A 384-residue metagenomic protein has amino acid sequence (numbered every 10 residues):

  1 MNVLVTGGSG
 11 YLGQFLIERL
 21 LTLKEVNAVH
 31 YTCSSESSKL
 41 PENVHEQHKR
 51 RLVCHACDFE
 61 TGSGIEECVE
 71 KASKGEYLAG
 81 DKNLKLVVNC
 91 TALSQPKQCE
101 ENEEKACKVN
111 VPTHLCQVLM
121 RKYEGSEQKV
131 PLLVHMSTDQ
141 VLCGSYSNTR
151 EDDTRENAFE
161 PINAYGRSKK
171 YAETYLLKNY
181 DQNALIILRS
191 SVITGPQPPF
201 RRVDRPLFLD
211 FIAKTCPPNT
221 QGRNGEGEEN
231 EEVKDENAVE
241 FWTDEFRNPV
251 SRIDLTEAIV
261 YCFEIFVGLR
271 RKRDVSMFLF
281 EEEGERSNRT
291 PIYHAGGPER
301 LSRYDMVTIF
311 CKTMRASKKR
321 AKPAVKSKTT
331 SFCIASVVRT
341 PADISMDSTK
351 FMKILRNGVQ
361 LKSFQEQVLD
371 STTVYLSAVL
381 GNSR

Functional and structural regions predicted by a protein language model:
V3-L23: N-terminal Rossmann NAD(P)H-binding glycine-rich loop of SDR-like oxidoreductase domains
S38-K39, L301-R303, A324-K350, F364-Q365: Active-site loop of classical SDR/Rossmann-like NAD(P)-dependent oxidoreductases, centered on the catalytic Tyr-X3-Lys
A56-V109: NAD(P)H-binding glycine-rich loop region in Rossmannoid oxidoreductase-like domains and their noncatalytic homologs
Q98-V134, K170-Y175: NAD(P)-cofactor binding segment of oxidoreductase domains
K108, Q140-L188, V192-P198, R202-L207: Catalytic helix-loop patch of NAD(P)-dependent Rossmann-fold dehydrogenases
L177-Y261: NAD(P)-dependent short-chain dehydrogenase/reductase
T256-I259, I265-S336, L376-R384: Mid/C-terminal beta-alpha module of Rossmann-like enzyme folds, strongest in SDR-family dehydrogenases/epimerases
S317, V337-R384: C-terminal amphipathic/interface module of NAD(P)-dependent oxidoreductases and related NAD-binding regulators
